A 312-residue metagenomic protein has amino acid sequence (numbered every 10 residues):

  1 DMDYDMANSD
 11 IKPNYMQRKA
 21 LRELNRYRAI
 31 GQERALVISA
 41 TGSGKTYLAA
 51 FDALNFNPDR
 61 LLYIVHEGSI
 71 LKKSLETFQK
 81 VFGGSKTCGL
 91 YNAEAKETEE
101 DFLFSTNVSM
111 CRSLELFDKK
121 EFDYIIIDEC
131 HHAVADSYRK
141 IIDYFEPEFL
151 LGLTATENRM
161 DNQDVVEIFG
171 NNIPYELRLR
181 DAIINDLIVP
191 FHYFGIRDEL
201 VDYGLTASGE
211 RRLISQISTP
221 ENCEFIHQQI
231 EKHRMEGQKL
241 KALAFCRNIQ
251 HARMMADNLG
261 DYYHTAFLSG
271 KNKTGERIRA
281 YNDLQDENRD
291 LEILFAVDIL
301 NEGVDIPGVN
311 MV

Functional and structural regions predicted by a protein language model:
M2-L36: Conserved pre-motif I regulatory segment
I30-A53, F245, F295: Walker A/P-loop
L48, N55-K80, R247-Q250: Conserved Walker A/P-loop ATP-binding site and its immediately adjacent core in helicase/helicase-like ATPase domains
K72, T87-T98, L243, R253-M254 (+1 more regions): Conserved helicase ATPase core of P-loop NTP-dependent helicases/translocases
A93-Y124, A135-K140: Conserved helix/coil segment N-terminal to the catalytic DExD/H
F122-D123, E292-A296, L300-V312: A short beta-strand element within the Helicase C-terminal
H131-Y193: Post-DEXD/H (motif II) to motif III coupling segment of the RecA-like Helicase ATP-binding lobe
I173-L243: Conserved interdomain linker/interface between the two RecA-like ATPase lobes of SF2 helicase motors
